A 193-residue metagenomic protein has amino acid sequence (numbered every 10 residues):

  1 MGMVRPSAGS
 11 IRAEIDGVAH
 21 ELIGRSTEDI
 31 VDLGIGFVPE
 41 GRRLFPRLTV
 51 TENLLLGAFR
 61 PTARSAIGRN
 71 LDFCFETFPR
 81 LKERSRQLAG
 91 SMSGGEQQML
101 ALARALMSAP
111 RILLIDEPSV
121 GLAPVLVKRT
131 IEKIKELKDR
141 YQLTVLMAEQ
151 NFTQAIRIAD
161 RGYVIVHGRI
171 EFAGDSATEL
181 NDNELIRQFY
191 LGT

Functional and structural regions predicted by a protein language model:
M1-T193: Glycine-rich phosphate-binding loops of nucleotide-dependent enzymes
